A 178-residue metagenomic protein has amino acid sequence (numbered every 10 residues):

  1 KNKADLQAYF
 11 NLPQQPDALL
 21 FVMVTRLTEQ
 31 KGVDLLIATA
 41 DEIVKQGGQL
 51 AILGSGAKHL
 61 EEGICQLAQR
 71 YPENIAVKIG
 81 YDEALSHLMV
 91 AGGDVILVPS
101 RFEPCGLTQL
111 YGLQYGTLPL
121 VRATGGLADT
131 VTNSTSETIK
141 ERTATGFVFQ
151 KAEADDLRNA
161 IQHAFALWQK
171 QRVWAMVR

Functional and structural regions predicted by a protein language model:
K1-N11: A short helix/loop element that forms part of the nucleotide-sugar donor recognition site in Leloir-type
P13-Q30: Conserved donor-binding/catalytic core segment of Leloir-type glycosyltransferases
R26, L53-S55, G80, R122-T124 (+1 more regions): Cofactor-binding loop segments of dinucleotide-utilizing enzymes, especially the Rossmann-like FAD- and NAD(P)+-binding
T28-D41: A conserved mid-protein helix/loop that constitutes part of the nucleotide-sugar donor-binding site
Q49-I52, A76-V77, L97-V98, P119-V121: Short hydrophobic alpha-helical runs that function as membrane-insertion/retention elements
A51-H87, V148: Nucleotide-activated donor-binding/catalytic signature segment of Leloir-type glycosyltransferases, i.e., the conserved
E83, L88-M176: Catalytic binding pocket for nucleotide-activated donors in carbohydrate/polymer assembly enzymes
